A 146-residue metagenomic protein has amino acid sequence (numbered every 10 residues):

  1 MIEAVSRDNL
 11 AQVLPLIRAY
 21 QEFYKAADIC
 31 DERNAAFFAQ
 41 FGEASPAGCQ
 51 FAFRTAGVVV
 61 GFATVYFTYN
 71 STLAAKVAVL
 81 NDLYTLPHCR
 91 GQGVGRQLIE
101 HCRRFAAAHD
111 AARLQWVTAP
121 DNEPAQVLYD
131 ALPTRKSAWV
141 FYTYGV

Functional and structural regions predicted by a protein language model:
M1-P15: A short beta-loop-alpha structural element at the N-terminal edge of CoA-dependent acyl/N-acetyltransferase catalytic
R18-Q40: Conserved GNAT-fold acetyl-CoA-binding loop/helix
A39-A52, V79: A short helix-loop-beta-strand connector motif used in the catalytic cores of GNAT acetyltransferases and, in some
A52, V58-F67, V79: Conserved beta-strand in the GNAT
K76-P87: Conserved acetyl-CoA binding element of GNAT-fold acetyltransferases
T85, G91-R104, V127, A131: Conserved acetyl-CoA-binding loop-helix of GNAT-fold acetyltransferases
R96, P120-Y144: Conserved active-site alpha-helix within GNAT-family acetyltransferase domains
A106-T118: Conserved GNAT acetyl-CoA-binding A-motif
